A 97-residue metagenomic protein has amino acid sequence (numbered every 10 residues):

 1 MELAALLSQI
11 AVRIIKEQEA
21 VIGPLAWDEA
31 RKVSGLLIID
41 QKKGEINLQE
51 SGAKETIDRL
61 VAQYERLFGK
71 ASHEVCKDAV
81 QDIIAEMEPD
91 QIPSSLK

Functional and structural regions predicted by a protein language model:
M1-K97: Long, compositionally biased intrinsically disordered regulatory segments in eukaryotic proteins
